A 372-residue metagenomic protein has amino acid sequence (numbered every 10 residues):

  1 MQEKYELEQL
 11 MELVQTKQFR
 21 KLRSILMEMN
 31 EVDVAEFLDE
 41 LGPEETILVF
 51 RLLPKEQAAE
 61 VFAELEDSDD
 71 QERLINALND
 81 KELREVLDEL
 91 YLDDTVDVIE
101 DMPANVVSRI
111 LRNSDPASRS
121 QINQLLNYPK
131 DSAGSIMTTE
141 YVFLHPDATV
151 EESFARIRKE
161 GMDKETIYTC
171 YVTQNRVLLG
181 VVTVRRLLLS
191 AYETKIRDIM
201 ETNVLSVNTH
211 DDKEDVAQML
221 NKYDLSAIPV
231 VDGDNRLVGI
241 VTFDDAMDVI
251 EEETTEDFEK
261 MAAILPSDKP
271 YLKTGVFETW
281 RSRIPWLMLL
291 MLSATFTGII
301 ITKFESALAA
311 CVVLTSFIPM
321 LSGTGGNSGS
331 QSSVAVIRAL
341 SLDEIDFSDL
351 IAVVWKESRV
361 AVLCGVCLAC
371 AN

Functional and structural regions predicted by a protein language model:
M1-L265: Hydrophobic packing positions in regular secondary-structure scaffolds
T254-N372: Alpha-helical transmembrane segments and their membrane-interface boundaries that form or gate the permeation pathway
